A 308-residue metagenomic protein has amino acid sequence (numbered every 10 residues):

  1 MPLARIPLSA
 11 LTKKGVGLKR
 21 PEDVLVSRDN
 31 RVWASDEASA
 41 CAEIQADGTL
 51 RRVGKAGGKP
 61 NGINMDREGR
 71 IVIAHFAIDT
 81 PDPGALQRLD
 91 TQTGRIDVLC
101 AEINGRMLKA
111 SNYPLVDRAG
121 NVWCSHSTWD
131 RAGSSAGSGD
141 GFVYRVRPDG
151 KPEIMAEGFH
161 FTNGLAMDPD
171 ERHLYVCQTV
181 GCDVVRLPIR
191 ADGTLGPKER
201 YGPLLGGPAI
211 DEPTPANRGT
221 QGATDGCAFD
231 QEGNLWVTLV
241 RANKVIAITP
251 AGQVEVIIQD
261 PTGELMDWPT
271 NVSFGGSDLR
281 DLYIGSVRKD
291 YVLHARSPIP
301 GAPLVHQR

Functional and structural regions predicted by a protein language model:
M1-K19, G48, C100, K198-E199 (+1 more regions): A short helix->beta-strand "capping" segment at the edge of beta-propeller domains
K14-R31, G57-P83, I103-V122, D130 (+5 more regions): Beta-rich, blade/repeat-based domains predominating in secreted/periplasmic proteins but also intracellular
D29-K55: Beta-propeller domains
E37, F76-I78, S127-W129, T179 (+5 more regions): Short loop/turn segments immediately following the C-termini of beta-strands
A40-A42, G84-Q87, G141-Y144, D183-V185 (+2 more regions): A short loop-to-beta-strand structural motif that recurs across blades of beta-propeller domains
R51-A56, D97-A101, I154-E157, L195-L205 (+2 more regions): Beta-propeller fold detector
L86-G94, G139-G150: Beta-propeller blade signature
L187-T194, R296-L304: Short loop/turn segments immediately following beta-strands, especially the blade-tip and inter-blade linker loops
